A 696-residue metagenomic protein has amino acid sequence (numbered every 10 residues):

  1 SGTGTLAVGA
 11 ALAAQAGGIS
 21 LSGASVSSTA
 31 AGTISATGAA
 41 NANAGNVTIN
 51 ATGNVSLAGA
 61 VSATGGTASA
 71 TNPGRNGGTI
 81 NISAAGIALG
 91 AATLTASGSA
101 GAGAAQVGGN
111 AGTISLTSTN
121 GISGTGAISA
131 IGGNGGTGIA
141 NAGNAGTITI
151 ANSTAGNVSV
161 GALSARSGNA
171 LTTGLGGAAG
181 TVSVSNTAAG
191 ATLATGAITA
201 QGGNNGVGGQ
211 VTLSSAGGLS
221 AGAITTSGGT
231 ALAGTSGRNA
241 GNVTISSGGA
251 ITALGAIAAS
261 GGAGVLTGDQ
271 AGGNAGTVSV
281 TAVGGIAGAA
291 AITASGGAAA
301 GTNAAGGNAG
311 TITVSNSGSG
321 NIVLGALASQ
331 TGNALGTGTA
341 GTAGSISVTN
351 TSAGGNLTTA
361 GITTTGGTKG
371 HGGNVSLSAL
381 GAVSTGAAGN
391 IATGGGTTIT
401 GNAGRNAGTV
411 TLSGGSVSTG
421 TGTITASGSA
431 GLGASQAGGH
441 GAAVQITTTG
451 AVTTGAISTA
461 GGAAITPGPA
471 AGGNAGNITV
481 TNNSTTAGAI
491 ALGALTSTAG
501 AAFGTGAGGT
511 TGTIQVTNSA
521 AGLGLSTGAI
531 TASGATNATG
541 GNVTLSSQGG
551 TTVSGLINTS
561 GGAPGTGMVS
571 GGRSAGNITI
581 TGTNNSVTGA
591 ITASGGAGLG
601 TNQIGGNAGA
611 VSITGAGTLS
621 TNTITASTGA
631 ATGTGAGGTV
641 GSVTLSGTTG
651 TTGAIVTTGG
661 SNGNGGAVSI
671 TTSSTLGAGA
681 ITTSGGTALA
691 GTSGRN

Functional and structural regions predicted by a protein language model:
G4-L6, I19, V26-S28, G32 (+40 more regions): Solenoid scaffold repeats with emphasis on beta-solenoid/beta-helix
T5-G17, A31-A44, A60-G77, A92-G112 (+19 more regions): Glycine-centered low-complexity coil/loop motifs and glycine-rich tracts, especially the flexible linkers
A11, A39, A84, S153-A155 (+17 more regions): Structural motif
G23-A24, A51, A84, A92 (+17 more regions): Solvent-exposed loop/turn tips at the surfaces of repeat/solenoid architectures
